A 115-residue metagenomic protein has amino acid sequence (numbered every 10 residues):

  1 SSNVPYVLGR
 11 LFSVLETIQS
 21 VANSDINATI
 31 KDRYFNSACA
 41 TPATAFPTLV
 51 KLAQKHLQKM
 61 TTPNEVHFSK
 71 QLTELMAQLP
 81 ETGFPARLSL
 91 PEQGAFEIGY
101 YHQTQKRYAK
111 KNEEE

Functional and structural regions predicted by a protein language model:
S1-E115: Intrinsic-disorder/low-complexity detector
